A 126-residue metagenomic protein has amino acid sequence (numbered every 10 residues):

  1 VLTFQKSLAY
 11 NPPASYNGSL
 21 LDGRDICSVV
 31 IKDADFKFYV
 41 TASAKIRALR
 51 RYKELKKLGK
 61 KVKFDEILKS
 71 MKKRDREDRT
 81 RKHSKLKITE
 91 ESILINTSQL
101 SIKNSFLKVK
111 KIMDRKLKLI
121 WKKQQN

Functional and structural regions predicted by a protein language model:
Q5-S15, G23-A34, K60-K108: Small-molecule kinase domains that catalyze NTP-dependent phosphoryl transfer to phosphate-bearing small molecules
D33-K37, Y52-L55, K108-K110: Short, glycine/charged-enriched secondary-structure capping and boundary segments
V40-S43: Conserved AAA+ ATPase "SRH/arginine-finger" region at the nucleotide-binding site
I46-G59: Conserved SF2 helicase motif VI
K108-L119: C-terminal alpha-helix
K122-N126: Eukaryotic N-terminal low-complexity, Ser/Thr- and Lys/Arg-rich leader segments that predominantly function as
